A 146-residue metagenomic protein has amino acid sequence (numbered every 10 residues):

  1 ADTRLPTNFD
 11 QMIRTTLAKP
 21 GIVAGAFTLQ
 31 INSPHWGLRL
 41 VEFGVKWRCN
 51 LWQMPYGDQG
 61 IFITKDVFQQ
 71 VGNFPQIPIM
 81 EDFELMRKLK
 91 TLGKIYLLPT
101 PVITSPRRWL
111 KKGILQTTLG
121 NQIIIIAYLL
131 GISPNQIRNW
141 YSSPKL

Functional and structural regions predicted by a protein language model:
A1: Acidic ATP/Mg2+-coordinating residue in the GHKL
R4-G37: Conserved donor NDP-sugar-binding/catalytic core segment of glycosyltransferases
N8, M12, Q70-V71, S105 (+1 more regions): Residues that scaffold the ATP/ADP-binding catalytic core of kinase and kinase-like folds
V23-W36, V45-I63: A recurrent flexible, glycine/aromatic-enriched loop bordering the glycosyltransferase active site that acts as
V41-V45, L115-Q116: Short, hinge-like loop/turn segments at secondary-structure boundaries
N50-I79, L92, P101: Conserved nucleotide-sugar donor-binding catalytic segment
I79-L85: Acidic donor-binding loop at a coil-to-helix junction in glycosyltransferase catalytic cores that engages
R87-L146: Hydrophobic helical membrane-anchoring modules
